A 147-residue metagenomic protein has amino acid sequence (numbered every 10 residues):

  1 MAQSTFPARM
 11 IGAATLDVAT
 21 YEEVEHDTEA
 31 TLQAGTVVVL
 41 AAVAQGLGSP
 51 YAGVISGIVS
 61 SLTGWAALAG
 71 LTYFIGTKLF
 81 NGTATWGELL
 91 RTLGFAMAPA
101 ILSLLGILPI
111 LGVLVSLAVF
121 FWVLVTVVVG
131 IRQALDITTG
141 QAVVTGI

Functional and structural regions predicted by a protein language model:
A2-T85: Selected alpha-helical membrane-embedding segments in polytopic membrane proteins
Y73-I147: Hydrophobic alpha-helical transmembrane segments and adjacent short intramembrane/lumenal linkers of inner/organellar
